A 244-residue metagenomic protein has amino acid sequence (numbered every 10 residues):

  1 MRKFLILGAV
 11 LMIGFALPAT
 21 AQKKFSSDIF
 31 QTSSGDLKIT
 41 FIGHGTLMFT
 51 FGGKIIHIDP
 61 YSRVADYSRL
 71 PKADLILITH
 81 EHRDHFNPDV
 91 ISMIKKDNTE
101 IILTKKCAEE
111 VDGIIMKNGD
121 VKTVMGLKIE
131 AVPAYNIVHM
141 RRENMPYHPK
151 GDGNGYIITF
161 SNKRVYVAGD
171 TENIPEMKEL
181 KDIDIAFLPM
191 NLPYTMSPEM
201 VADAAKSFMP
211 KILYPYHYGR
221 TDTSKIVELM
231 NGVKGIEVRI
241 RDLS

Functional and structural regions predicted by a protein language model:
F4-I13: Sec-dependent N-terminal signal peptides
L17-A21: Sec/Tat signal peptide C-region and signal peptidase I cleavage site
Q22-P71, G113-K181, D242-S244: Core dinuclear metal-dependent hydrolase active-site scaffold
S62-K106, K181-F187: Active-site metal-binding motif and surrounding structural segment of the metallo-beta-lactamase
V64-D66, H82-F86, A108-V111, D120-T123 (+4 more regions): Active-site environment of divalent metal-dependent phosphoester hydrolases
N87-K95, A108, I115, T223-L229: Metal-dependent catalytic neighborhoods of phosphoester/phosphodiester hydrolases
I115-K128, K150, A202, K206-S244: Binuclear metal-ion centers of metallo-dependent hydrolases, dominated by the metallo-beta-lactamase
I183-L188, L192-P215: Proline-aspartate-enriched helix->loop->beta-strand connector
